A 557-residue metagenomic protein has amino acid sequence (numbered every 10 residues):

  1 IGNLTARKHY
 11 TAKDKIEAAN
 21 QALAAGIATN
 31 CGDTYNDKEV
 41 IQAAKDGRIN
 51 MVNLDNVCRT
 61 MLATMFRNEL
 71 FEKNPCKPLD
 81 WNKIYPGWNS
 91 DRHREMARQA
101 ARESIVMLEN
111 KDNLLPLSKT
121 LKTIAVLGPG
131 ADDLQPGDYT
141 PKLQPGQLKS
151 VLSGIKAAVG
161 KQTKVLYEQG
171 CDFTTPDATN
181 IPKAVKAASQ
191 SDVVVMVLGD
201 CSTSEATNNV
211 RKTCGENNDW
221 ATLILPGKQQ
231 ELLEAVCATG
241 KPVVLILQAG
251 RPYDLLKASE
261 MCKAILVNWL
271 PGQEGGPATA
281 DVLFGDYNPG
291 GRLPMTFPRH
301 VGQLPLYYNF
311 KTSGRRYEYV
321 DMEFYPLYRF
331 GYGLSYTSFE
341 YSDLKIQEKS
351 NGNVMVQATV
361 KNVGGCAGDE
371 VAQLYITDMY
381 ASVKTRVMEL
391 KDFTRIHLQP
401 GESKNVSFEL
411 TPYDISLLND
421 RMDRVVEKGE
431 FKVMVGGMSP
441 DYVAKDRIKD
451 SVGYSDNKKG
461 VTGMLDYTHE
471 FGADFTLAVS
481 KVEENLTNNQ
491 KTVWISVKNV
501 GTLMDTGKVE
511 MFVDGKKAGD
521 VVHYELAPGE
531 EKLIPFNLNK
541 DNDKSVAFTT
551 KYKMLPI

Functional and structural regions predicted by a protein language model:
I1-G32, K38-E39, K45-N53, T60: Second-shell residues forming the walls of enzyme active-site clefts
L4-K8, K38-I49, A63, G87 (+3 more regions): C-terminal non-catalytic regions of proteins with extracellular/luminal or membrane-system context
D14, T34, K77-P78, S150 (+1 more regions): General structural signal for secondary-structure boundaries
C31, Y35-E39, R67-K77, F284-N288: Electropositive, surface-exposed helix/loop patches at the edges of structured domains that serve as adaptable
T34-Y35, N56-V57, E72-L79, P116-K119 (+2 more regions): Short coil/turn segments at secondary-structure boundaries
R59, A63-P86: Conserved, charged catalytic cores of large soluble enzymes
